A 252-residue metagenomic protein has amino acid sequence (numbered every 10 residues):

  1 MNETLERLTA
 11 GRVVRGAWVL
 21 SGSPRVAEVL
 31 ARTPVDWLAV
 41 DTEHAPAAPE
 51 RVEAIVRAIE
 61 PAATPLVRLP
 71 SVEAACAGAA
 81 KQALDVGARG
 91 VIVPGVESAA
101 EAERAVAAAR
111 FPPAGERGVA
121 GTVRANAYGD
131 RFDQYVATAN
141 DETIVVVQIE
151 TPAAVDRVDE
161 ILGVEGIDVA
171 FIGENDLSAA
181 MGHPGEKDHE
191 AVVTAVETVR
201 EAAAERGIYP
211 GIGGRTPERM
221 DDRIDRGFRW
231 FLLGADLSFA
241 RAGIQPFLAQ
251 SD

Functional and structural regions predicted by a protein language model:
M1-A77, V145, G163-I167: Conserved N-terminal beta1-alpha1 strand-loop-helix module at the mouth
M1-G16, R131-D141, E197-E205, D252: N-terminal amphipathic alpha-helix/helix-capping segment at the start of soluble metabolic enzymes
R15-W18, L38-V40, P65-L69, V91-V93 (+4 more regions): Hydrophobic faces of well-ordered beta-strands that scaffold small-molecule active sites in alpha/beta enzyme cores
A17, L30, D41, V91 (+4 more regions): Conserved, mostly hydrophobic/aromatic
T33-W37, A62, D85-G90, A109-F111 (+2 more regions): Glycine-enriched alpha-helix->loop->beta-strand junction motifs that scaffold or abut catalytic
I55, A99-G115, L237-D252: C-terminal helical cap(s) of enzyme catalytic domains, especially alpha/beta-barrels
A75-G78, D85-E165, E174-A179: Conserved anion-binding
C76, A120-R124, I149-D156, K187 (+1 more regions): C-terminal alpha-helical cap/extension of soluble enzyme domains
